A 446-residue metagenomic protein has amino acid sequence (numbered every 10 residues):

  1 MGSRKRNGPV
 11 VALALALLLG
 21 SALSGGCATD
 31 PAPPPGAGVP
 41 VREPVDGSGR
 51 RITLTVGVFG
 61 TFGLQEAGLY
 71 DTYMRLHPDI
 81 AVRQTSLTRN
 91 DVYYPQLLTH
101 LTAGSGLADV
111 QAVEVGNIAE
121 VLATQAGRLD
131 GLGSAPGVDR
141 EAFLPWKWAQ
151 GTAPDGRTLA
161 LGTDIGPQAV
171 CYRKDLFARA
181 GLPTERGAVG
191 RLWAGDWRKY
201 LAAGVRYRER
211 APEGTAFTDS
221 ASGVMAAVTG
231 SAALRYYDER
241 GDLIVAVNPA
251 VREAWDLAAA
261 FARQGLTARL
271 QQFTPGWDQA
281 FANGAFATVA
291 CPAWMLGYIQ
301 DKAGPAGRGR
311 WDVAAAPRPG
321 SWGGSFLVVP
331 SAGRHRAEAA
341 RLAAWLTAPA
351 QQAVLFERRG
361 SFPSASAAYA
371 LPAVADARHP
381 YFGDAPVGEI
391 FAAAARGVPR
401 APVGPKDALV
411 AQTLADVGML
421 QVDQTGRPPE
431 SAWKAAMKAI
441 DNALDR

Functional and structural regions predicted by a protein language model:
G2-A16, G20-I118, T184, A350 (+3 more regions): Conserved N-terminal structural module of periplasmic/extracytoplasmic solute-binding proteins
S86-T99, G116, W193-K199, R269-N283: Short helix-initiation/N-cap motifs at beta->coil->alpha
D109-A112, A287-P292: Paired acidic/hydrophobic, glycine-rich loop segments that form the ligand-binding mouth/hinge of periplasmic-binding
E114-A169, D312: Hinge/lid segment of periplasmic solute-binding proteins
G133-F143, A188-A194, L234-E253, D301-A306 (+1 more regions): Short, solvent-exposed loop/beta-turn-alpha elements that line the ligand-binding surface or hinge of extracytoplasmic
L201-V205, R240-Q271: Glycine-centered hinge/linker elements that transmit conformational signals in sensory and ligand-binding systems
A262-T267, K302-A367: Extracytoplasmic/periplasmic substrate-recognition and gating elements
F382-K438: C-terminal capping/gating helix-and-loop segments adjacent to ligand/active sites or protein-protein/ligand interfaces
